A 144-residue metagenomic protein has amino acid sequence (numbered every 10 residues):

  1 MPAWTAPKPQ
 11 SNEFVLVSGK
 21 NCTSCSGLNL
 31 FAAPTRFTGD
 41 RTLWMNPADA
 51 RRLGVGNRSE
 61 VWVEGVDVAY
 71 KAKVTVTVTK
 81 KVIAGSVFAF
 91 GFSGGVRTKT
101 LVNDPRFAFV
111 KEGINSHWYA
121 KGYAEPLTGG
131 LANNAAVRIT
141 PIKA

Functional and structural regions predicted by a protein language model:
M1-P34: Long, low-complexity segments enriched in small/aliphatic residues
K20, L28-A144: Long, contiguous, secondary-structure-rich segments that constitute the structural scaffold of globular domains
